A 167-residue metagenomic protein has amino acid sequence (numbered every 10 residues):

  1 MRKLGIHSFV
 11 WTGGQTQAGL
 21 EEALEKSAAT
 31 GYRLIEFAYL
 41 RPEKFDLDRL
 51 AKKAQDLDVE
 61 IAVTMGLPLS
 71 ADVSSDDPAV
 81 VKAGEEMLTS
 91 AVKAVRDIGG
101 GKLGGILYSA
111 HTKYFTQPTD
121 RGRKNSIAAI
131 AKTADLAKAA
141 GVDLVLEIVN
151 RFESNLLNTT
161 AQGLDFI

Functional and structural regions predicted by a protein language model:
M1-G100, D120-R121, K138, E153: N-terminal pre-domain/capping segments
P78-I167: Active-site acidic/histidine proton-transfer and metal-coordination neighborhood in alpha/beta enzyme cores
